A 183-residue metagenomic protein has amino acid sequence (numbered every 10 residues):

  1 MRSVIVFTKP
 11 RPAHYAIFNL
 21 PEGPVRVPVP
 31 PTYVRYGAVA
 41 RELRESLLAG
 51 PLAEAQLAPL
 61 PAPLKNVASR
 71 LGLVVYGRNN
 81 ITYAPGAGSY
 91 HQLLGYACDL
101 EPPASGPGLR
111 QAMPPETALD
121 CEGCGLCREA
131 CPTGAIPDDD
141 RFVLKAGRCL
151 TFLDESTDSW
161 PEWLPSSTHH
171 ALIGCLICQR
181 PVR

Functional and structural regions predicted by a protein language model:
M1-D120: Auxiliary alpha/beta "docking" domains used to position bulky ligands
L48, L52, E101, P132-I136 (+2 more regions): Hydrophobic/aromatic-lined pockets within catalytic cores
D99-P107, G147-S156: A short, charged helix-loop
E116-L119, S166-H170: Positions in alpha-helical segments
G123: SIR2/sirtuin NAD+-dependent deacylase catalytic core
L126-T151, T168-R183: Iron-sulfur cluster-binding cysteine motifs and their immediate structural context in ferredoxin-like electron-transfer
D158-S166: Short linker/helix segments within small regulatory modules
